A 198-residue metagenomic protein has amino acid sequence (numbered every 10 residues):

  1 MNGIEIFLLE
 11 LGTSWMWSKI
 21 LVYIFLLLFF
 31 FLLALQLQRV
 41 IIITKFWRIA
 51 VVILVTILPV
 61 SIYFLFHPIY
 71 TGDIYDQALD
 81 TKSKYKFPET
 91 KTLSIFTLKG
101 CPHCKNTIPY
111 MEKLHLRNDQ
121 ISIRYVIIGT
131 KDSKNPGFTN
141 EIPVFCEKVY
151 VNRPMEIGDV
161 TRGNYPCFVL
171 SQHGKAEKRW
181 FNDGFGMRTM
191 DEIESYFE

Functional and structural regions predicted by a protein language model:
M1-R39: Membrane-embedded alpha-helical segments of integral membrane proteins
I4-L11, G163-E198: Non-catalytic, surface beta->alpha helical segment in thiol-disulfide oxidoreductase systems
K45-I69: Internal/C-terminal transmembrane anchor helices
G72-T92: A short beta-strand-turn-helix
Y85-K105, M111: Short active-site neighborhood of thiol/selenol oxidoreductases, capturing the structured segment around
F96-K99, I128-T130, Q172-H173, F181-G184: Structural motif
N106-E141: Structural microenvironment flanking redox-active thiols in thiol-disulfide oxidoreductases
T139-H173: Short, internal strand/loop/helix patches that form the active-site neighborhood or redox-interaction surface
